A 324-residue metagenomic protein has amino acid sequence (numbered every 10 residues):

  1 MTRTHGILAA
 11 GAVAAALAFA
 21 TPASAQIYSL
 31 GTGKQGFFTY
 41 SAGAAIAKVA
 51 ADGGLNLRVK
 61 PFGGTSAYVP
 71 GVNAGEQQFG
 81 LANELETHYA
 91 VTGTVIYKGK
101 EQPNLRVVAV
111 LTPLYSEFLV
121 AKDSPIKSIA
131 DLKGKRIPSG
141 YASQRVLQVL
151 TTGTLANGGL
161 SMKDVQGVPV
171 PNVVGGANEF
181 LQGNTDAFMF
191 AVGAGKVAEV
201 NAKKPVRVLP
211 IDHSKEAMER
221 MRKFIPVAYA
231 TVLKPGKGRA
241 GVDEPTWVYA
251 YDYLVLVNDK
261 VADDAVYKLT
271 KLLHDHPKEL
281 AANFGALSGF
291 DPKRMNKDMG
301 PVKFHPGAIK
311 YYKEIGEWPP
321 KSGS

Functional and structural regions predicted by a protein language model:
M1-G11: Bacterial N-terminal signal peptides that target proteins for export
A9-F19: Hydrophobic helical h-region of N-terminal Sec-dependent signal peptides in bacterial secretory/periplasmic proteins
F19-A25: Sec/Tat signal peptide C-region and signal peptidase I cleavage site
Q26, Q182-G183, V192-P210, R220-R222 (+1 more regions): An extracytoplasmic/periplasmic, membrane-proximal ligand-sensing/linker region
I27-R58, L114-Q182, K278, D298 (+1 more regions): Bilobed "Venus flytrap"/periplasmic-binding protein-like clamshell domains and structurally analogous long
A42-K48, K60-E101, F118, V174-F180 (+1 more regions): Pocket-flanking alpha-helical
E84-E86, T94-I96, K122-S124, S161-V168 (+2 more regions): Pocket-lining segment of extracytoplasmic ligand-binding domains
G134-G153, A228-G289, R294-K297: Ligand-binding clefts/hinges and TM-proximal coupling segments of bilobed small-molecule sensing domains
